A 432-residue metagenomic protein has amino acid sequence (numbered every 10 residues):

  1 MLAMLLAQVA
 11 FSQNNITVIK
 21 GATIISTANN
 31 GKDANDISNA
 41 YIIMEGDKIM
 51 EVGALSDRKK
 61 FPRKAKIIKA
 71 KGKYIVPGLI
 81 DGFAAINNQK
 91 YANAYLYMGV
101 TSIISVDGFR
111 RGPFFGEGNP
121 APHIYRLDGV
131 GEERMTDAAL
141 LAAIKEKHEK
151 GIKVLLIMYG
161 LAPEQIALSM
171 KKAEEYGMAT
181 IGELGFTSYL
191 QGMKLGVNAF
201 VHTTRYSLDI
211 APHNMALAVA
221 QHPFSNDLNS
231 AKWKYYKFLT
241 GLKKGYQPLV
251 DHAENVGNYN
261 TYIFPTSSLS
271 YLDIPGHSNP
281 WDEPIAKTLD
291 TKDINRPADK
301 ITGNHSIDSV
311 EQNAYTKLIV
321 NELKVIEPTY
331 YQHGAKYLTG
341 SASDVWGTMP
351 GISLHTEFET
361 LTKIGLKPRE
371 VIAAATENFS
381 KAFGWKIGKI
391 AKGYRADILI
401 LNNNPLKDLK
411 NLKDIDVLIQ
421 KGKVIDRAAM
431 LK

Functional and structural regions predicted by a protein language model:
M1-N15: Bacterial Sec-dependent N-terminal signal peptides
Q13-T27: Short N-terminal segments immediately surrounding and downstream of signal-peptide cleavage
V18, I67-K69, L79, I124-R126 (+2 more regions): Conserved beta-strand scaffold positions in the cores of enzyme catalytic domains, especially in NTP/NDP-utilizing
A22, I42, D47, G72 (+12 more regions): Divalent metal-coordination and catalytic microenvironments
I24, N29-V76: Histidine-rich, glycine-flanked metal-binding segment
I24-N39, A54-D57, M349, K367-I372 (+1 more regions): Acidic, glycine-enriched loop/beta-strand segments at the rims of small-molecule binding/catalytic pockets
A70-G82, Q89-L239, P248-L272, G276-P284: Divalent-metal coordination cores built from histidine and acidic residues
I157, A211-E359, K363: Active-site neighborhoods of metal-dependent hydrolases
